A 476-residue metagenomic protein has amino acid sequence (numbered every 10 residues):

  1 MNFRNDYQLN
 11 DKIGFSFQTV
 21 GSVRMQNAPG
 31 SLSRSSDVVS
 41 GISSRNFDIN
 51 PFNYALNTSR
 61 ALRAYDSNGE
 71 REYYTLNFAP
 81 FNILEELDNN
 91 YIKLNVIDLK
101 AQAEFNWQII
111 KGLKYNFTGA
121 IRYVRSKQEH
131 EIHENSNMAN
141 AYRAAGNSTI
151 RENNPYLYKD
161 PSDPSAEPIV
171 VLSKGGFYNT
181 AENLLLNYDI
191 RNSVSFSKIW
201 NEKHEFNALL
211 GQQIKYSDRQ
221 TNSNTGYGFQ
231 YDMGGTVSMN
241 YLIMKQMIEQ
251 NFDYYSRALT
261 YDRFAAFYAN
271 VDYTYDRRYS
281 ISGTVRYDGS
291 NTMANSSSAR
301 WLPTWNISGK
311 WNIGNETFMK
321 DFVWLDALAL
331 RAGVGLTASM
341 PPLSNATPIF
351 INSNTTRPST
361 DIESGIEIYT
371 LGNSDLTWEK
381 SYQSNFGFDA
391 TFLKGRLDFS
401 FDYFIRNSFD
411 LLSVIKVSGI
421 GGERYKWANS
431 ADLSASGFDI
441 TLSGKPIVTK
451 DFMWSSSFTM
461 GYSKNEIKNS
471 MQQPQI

Functional and structural regions predicted by a protein language model:
R4-I13, T19-V23, A79-I132, R143-D160 (+1 more regions): Extracellular/periplasmic, surface-exposed regions of secreted and cell-surface proteins
R34-S35, F350: Short, hinge-like loop/turn segments at secondary-structure boundaries
S35-I83: Acidic, glycine-rich flexible loop segments
